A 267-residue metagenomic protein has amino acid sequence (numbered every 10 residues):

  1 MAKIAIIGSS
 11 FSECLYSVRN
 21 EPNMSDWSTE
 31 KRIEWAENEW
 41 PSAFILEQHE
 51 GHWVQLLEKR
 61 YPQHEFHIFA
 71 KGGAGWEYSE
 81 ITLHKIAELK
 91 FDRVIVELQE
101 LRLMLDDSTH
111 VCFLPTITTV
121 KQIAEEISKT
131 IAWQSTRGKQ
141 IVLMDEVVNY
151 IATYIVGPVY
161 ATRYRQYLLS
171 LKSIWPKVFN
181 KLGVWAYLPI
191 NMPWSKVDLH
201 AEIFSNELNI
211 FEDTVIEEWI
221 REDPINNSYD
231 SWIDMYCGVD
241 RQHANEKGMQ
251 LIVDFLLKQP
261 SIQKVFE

Functional and structural regions predicted by a protein language model:
M1-A70, H84-E88, N245, Q250-L251: Serine-esterase "nucleophile elbow" of acetyl-processing enzymes
I7-G8, I68-G73, E97-L98, W185-Y187: Short His-Asn-centered micro-motif
C14, W76, M192-W194: Generic structural signal for helix capping and beta-alpha/helix-loop junctions
L46-E50, G75-W76, A161-R165: A conditional alpha-helix N-cap/helix-loop micro-motif detector
G73-H84: Structural motif
H84-E267: Alpha-helical cap/lid subdomain in secreted, periplasmic, or secretory-pathway luminal O-acyl-processing enzymes
